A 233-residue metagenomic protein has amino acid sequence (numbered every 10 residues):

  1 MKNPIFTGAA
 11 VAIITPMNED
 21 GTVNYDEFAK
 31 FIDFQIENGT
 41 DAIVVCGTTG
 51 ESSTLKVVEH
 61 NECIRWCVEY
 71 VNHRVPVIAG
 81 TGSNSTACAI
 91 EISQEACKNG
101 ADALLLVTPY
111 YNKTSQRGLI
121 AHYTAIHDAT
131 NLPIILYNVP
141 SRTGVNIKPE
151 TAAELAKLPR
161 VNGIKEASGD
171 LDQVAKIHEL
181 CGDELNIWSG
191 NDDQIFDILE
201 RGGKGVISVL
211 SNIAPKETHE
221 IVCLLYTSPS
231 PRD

Functional and structural regions predicted by a protein language model:
N3-T7, Y25-L136, P140-G144: Active-site beta->alpha loop and helix N-cap motifs at the rims of alpha/beta catalytic domains
T7-E19, C46: Generic N-terminal amphipathic, Lys/Arg-enriched alpha-helix
G39, G100, I164, G202 (+1 more regions): Active-site-proximal glycine-rich helix-loop-beta segment
V45-C46, L106-V107, E166, G190 (+1 more regions): Short beta-strand and adjacent tight-turn residues that come in two discontinuous sequence segments and form the edges
A103, Y111-K113, L119, A125-L199: Ligand/cofactor pocket segment of small-molecule handling proteins
L105-P109, K204-K216: Glycine-rich phosphate-binding active-site loops on the catalytic face of alpha/beta enzymes
T218-L225: C-terminal helical cap(s) of enzyme catalytic domains, especially alpha/beta-barrels
Y226-D233: Conserved small/polar residues in nucleotide/adenosyl-binding loops
